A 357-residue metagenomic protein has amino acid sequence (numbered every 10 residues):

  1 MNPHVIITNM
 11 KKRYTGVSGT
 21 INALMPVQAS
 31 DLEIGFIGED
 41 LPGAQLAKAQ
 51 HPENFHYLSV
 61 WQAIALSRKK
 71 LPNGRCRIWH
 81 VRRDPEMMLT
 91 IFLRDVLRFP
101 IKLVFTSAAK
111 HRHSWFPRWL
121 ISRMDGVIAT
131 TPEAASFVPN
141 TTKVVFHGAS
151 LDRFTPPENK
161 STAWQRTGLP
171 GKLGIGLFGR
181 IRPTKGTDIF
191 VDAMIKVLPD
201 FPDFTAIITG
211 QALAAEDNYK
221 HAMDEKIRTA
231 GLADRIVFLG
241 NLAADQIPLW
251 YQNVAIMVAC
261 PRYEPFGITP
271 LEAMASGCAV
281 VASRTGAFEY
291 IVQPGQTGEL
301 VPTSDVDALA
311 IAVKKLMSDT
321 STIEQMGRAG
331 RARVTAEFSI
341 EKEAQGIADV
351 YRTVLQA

Functional and structural regions predicted by a protein language model:
I121-K160, L169-P170: Donor nucleotide-sugar binding/catalytic pocket of nucleotide-sugar-dependent glycosyltransferases
R166-K185, V191-I195, I207: Conserved donor-binding/catalytic core segment of Leloir-type glycosyltransferases
K220-N241: Nucleotide-activated donor-binding/catalytic signature segment of Leloir-type glycosyltransferases, i.e., the conserved
N241-L242, L249-V254: Short alpha-helical donor nucleotide-sugar binding micro-motif in glycosyltransferases
R262: Aromatic "clamp/platform" in nucleotide-sugar-dependent glycosyltransferases that forms part of the donor/acceptor
A279-S283: Short hydrophobic beta-strand element within catalytic cores of glycosyltransferases and related nucleotide-activated
P294-G295, E299-D307, K315-S321: Conserved acidic donor-binding segment of nucleotide-sugar-dependent glycosyltransferases
K315, T322-E337, E343-G346: A short, well-ordered alpha-helix in the C-terminal region of glycosyltransferases
